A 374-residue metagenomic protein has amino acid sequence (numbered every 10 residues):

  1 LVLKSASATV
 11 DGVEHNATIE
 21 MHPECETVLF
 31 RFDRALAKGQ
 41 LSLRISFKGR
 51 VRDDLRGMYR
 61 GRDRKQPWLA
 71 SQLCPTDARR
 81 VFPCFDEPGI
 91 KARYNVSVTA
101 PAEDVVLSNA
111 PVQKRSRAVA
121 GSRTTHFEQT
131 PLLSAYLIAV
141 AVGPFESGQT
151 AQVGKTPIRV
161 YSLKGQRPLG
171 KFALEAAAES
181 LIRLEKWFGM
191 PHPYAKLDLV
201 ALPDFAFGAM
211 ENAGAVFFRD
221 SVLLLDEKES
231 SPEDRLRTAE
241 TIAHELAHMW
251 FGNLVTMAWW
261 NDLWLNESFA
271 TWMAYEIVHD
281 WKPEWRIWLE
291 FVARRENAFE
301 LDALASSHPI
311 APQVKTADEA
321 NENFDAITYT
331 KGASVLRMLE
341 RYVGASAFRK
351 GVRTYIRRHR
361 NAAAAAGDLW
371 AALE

Functional and structural regions predicted by a protein language model:
L1-L199, S221, D226, F324-A326 (+4 more regions): Acidic/His-enriched low-complexity segments
L3, V13, E24, F127 (+1 more regions): Hydrophobic alpha-helical and helix-loop surface patches within well-folded domains that function as non-catalytic
